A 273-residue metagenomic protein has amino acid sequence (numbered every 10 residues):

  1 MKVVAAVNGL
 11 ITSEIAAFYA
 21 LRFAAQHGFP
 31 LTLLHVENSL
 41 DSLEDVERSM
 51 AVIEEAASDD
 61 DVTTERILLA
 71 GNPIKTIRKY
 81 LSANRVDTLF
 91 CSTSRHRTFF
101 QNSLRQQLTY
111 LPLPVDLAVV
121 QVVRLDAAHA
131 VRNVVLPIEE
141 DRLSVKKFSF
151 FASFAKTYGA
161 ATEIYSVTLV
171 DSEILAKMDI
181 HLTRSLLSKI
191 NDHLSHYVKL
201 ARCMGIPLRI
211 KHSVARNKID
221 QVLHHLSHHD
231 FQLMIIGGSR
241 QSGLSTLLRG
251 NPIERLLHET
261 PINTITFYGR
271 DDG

Functional and structural regions predicted by a protein language model:
M1-D45, N133-M178, K199-R209, E259-T260 (+1 more regions): Small/aliphatic-rich secondary-structure junction motif
S13, A70, S144, A215-R216 (+1 more regions): A conditional alpha-helix N-cap/helix-loop micro-motif detector
A20, I53, I77, F151 (+3 more regions): Aromatic/hydrophobic pocket-lining residues that form π-stacking "cages" and hydrophobic walls in ligand
N38-S39, E55-L89, S94-F99, R202-M234 (+2 more regions): Structural beta-alpha unit
D45-A56, S103-L108, H196-L200, P252: Short, aromatic/basic amphipathic alpha-helical patches
R78-A127, L226-G273: Gly/Ser-rich helix-loop-strand patches that form or flank binding pockets for ribonucleotide-derived cofactors
A128-R132: Acidic/polar active-site rim loop that often engages polyanionic ligands
L182-D192: A short acidic, glycine-rich active-site loop that binds or catalyzes chemistry on phosphate/adenosine moieties
